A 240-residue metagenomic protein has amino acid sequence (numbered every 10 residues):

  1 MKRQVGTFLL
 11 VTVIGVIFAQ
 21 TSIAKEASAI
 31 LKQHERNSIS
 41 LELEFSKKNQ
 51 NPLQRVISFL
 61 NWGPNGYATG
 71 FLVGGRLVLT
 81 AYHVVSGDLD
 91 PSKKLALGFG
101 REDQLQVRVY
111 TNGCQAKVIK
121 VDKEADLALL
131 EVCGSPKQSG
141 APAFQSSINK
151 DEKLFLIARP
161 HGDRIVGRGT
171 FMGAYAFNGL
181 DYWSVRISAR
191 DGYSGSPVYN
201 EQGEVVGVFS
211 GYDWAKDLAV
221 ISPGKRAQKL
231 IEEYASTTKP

Functional and structural regions predicted by a protein language model:
M1-L9: Bacterial N-terminal signal peptides that target proteins for export
L9-I17: Bacterial N-terminal signal peptides
Q20-A24: Sec/Tat signal peptide C-region and signal peptidase I cleavage site
E26-A27, Q50-G75, A81, G113-Q115 (+1 more regions): A conserved glycine-rich beta-strand in the N-terminal activation segment of trypsin-fold
E26-A29, K137-D181, R186-S194, F209-V220: Flexible, gly/ser-rich surface segments that form the specificity/activation loops bordering the active-site cleft
E26-L31, P91-Q104, Q115-V118, Q138 (+1 more regions): C-terminal cap/linker of serine protease catalytic domains
L41, G70, R76, T80 (+9 more regions): Terminal peptide-recognition signature
N65-Y67, V73-G75, L79-K123: Catalytic-histidine neighborhood of serine endopeptidases, predominantly the chymotrypsin-like S1/PA family
